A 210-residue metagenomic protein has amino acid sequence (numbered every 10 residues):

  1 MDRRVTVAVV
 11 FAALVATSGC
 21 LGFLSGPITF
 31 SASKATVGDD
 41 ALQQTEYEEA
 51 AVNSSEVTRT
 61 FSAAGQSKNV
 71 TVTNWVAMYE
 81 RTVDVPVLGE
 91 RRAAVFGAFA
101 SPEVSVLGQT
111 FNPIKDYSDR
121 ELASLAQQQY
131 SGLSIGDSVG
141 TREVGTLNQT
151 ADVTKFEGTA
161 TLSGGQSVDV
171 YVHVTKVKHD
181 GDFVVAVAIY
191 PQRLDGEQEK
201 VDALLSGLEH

Functional and structural regions predicted by a protein language model:
M1-E56, Y79, T146, T150-H210: Hydrophobic alpha-helical segments
G22-E90, F111-N148: N-terminal "mature-domain start" segment
E90-R92, D180: A structure-centric signal for secondary-structure junctions around beta-strands
A93-G97, V104-K115: Structured extramembrane domains adjacent to transmembrane segments
F99-V104, I189-R193: Short, solvent-exposed aromatic-acidic interface loops
